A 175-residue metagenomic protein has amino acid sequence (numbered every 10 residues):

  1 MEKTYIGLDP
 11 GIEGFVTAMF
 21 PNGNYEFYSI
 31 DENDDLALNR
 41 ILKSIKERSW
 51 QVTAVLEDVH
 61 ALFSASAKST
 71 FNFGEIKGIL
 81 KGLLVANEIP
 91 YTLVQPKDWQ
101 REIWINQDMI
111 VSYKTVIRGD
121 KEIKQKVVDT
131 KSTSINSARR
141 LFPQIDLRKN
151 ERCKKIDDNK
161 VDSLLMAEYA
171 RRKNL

Functional and structural regions predicted by a protein language model:
M1-L175: Phosphate- and other anionic-substrate recognition elements at nucleic-acid/protein interfaces
